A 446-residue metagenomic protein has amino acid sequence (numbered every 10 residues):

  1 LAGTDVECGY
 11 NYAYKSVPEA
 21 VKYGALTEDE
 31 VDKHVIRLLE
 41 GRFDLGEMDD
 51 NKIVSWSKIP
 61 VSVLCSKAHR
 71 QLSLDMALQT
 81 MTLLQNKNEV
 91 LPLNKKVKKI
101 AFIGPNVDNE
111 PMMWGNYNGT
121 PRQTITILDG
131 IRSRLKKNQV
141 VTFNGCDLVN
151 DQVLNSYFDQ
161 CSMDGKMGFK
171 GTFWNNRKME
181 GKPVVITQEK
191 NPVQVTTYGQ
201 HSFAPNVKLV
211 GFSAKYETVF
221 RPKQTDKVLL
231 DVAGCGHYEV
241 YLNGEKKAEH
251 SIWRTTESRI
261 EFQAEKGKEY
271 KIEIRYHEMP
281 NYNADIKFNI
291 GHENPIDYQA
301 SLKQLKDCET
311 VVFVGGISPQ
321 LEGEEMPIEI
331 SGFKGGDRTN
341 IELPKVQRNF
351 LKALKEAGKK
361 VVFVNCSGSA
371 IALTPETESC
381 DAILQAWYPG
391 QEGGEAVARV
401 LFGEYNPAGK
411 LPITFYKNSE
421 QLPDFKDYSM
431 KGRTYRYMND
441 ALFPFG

Functional and structural regions predicted by a protein language model:
L1, L302-C308, A372-E378: Mature extracellular/periplasmic domains of secretome proteins
L1-V17, V21, E30, L128 (+6 more regions): Phosphate/diphosphate-binding loops
N11, E19-G115, G119-K190, C366-G446: Secreted, periplasmic, or luminal enzymes acting at the cell surface/secretory milieu
V21-T27, I59-H69, E110-P121, G211 (+3 more regions): Glycine-rich tight-turn/loop motif centered on a GG-T
L83-I103, L135-K137, R221-K223, L229-D231 (+3 more regions): Glycine-rich phosphate/diphosphate-binding loops that line cofactor/substrate pockets in enzymes
R132, L351-K359: Surface-exposed amphipathic alpha-helices with a cationic face
V141-L229, A233-T310, G316-E322, P327-T339: Extracellular/secretory pathway-exposed regions associated with glycan biology
Q347-L351, V361, I383, V397: Extended, hydrophobic alpha-helical segments in both membrane/secreted and soluble proteins
